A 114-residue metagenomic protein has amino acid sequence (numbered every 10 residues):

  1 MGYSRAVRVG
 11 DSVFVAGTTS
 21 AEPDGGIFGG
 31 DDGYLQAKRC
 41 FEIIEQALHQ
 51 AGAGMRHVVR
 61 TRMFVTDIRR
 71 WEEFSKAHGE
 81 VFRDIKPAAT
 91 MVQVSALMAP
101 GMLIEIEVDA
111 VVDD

Functional and structural regions predicted by a protein language model:
M1-D114: Short, polar/acidic, helix-capping and beta-turn segments at strand->helix junctions that line the mouths
